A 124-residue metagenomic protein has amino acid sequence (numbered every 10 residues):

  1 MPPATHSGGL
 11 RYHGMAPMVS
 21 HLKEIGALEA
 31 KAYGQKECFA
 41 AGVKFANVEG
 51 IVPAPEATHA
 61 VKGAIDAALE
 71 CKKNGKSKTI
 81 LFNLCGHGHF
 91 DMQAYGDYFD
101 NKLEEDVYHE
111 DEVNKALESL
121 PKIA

Functional and structural regions predicted by a protein language model:
M1-I51, D97-A124: Active-site/ligand-binding loops adjacent to catalytic centers
Q35-Q93, D97-F99: Claisen-condensing/thiolase-fold acyl-transfer catalytic domains that form or cleave C-C bonds in fatty acid
